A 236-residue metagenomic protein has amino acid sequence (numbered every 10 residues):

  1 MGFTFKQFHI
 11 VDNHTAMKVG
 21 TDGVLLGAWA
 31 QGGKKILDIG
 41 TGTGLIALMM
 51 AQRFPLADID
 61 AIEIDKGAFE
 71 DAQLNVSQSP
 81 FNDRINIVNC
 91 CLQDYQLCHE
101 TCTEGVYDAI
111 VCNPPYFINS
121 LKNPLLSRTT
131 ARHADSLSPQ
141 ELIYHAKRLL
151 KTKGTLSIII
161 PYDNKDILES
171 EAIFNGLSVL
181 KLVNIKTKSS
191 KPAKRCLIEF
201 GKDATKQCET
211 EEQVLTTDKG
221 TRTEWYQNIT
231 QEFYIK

Functional and structural regions predicted by a protein language model:
M1-K35, T41-L48, Q52, C196-E199: SAM-dependent Rossmann-like transferase core, predominantly class I methyltransferases with a strong bias toward
F8, K34, A57, D83-I85 (+2 more regions): A structural micro-motif
H9, T15, S136-A193, I198: Conserved Class I SAM-dependent methyltransferase catalytic core
L26, N113, L142, F200: Residue-level signal for inorganic ion chemistry
A28-T103, A109-N123: Conserved SAM/SAH cofactor-binding pocket of Class I
P114-E141: Mobile active-site "lid"/loop adjacent to the S-adenosyl-L-methionine
P192-K236: SAM/dcSAM-binding transferase cores
